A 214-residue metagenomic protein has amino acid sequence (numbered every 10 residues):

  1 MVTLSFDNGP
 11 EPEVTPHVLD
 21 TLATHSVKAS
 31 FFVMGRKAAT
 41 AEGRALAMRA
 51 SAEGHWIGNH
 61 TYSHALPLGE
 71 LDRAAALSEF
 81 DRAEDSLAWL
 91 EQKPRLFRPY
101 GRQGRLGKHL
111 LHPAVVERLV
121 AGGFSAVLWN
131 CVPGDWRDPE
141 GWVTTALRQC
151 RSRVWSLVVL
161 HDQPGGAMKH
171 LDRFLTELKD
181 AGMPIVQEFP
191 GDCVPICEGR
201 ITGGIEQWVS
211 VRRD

Functional and structural regions predicted by a protein language model:
M1-K93, E177, P184: Active-site beta->alpha N-cap acidic-glycine motif
M1-P10, L96-Q103, L157-L160: Active-site groove signature of glycoside hydrolases
G9-E11, V27, M34-A38, Y62-H64 (+4 more regions): Active-site beta-loop-alpha junctions enriched in small/polar residues
V14, H64-W89, Q103-V154, A167-R173: Alpha-helical scaffold elements lining the catalytic groove of polysaccharide deacetylases
T24-A29, K37-A39, G165-D214: C-terminal domain-boundary segment and adjacent tail
S30-F32, G58, R98, V127 (+2 more regions): Structural detector of well-ordered beta-strand residues that form the stable sheet scaffold of enzyme domains
A45-A47, D72-A75, G141-T144, G199-G204: Short low-complexity, flexible loop/linker segments enriched in glycine and/or proline with clustered acidic
